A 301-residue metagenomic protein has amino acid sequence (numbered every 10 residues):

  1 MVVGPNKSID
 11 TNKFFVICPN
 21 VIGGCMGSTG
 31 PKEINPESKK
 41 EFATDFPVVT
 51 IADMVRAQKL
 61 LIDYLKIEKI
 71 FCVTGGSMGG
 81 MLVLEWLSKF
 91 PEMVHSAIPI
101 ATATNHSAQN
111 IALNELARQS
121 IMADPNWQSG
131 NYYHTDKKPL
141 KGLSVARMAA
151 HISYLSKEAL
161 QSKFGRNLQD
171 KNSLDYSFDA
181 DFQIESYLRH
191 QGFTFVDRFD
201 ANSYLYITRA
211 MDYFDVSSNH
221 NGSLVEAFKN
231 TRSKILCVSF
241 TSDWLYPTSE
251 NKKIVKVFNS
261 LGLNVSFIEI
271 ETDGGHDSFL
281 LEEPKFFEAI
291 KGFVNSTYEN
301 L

Functional and structural regions predicted by a protein language model:
M1-M81, S88-T104, Q109-E115, S278-L281 (+1 more regions): Gly/Pro-rich cap/lid or specificity-loop segments adjacent to the active site
V3-T11, F228-R232, N259-L261: Short, conserved loop/helix-junction motifs that constitute active-site signature segments in enzyme catalytic cores
M93-H95, P99-T194: Alpha/beta-hydrolase-fold enzymes
Y187-Q191, Y206-A227: Active-site nucleophile elbow and catalytic-triad environment of alpha/beta-hydrolase enzymes
T194, Y213-F214, T241-Y246: Acidic catalytic loop of the alpha/beta-hydrolase fold
N219-L224, P247-F258: Short alpha-helix in the alpha/beta-hydrolase fold that links the catalytic acid
T231, C237-S239: Short beta-strand/loop motif that positions the catalytic acidic residue of the alpha/beta-hydrolase fold
K252-L301: Catalytic active-site module of serine/aspartate enzymes centered on a nucleophile-bearing elbow/loop
